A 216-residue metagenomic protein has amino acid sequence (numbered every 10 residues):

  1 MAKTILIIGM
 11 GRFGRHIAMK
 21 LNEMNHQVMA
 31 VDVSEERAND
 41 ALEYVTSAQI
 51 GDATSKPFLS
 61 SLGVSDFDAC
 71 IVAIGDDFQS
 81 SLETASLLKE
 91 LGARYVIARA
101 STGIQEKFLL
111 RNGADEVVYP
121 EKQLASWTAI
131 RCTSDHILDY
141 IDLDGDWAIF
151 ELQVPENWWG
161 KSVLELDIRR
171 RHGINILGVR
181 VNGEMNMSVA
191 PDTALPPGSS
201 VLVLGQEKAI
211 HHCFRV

Functional and structural regions predicted by a protein language model:
M1-V216: Cytosolic regulatory regions of ion transport systems
